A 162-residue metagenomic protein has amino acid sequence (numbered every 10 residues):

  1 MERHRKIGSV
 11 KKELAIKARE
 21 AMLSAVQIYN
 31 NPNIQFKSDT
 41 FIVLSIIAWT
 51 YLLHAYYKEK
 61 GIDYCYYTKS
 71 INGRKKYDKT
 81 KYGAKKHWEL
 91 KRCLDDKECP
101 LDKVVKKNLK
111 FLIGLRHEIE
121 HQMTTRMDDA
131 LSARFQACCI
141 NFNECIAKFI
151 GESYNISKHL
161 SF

Functional and structural regions predicted by a protein language model:
M1-L44, G61: Charged alpha-helical initiation segments
G8-A18, S38-I42, D102-L109, D128 (+1 more regions): Amphipathic, non-membrane alpha-helical segments in soluble helical-bundle scaffolds
I16, I46, T50, K110 (+2 more regions): Generic structural signal for well-ordered, non-transmembrane alpha-helical segments in soluble/cytosolic regions
F36-T40, K60-I71, D129-A133, I156-S161: Short, glycine/acidic-rich hinge or "gate" loops at secondary-structure transitions that mediate conformational
F41-Y57: Extended, hydrophobic/aromatic-rich amphipathic alpha-helical segments that build helical scaffolds
L52-K60, M123, F142-I146, I150-S153: A generic secondary-structure signal for well-formed alpha-helical elements
Y57-D129: A broadly used, surface-exposed interaction patch
L131-F162: Amphipathic, Lys/Arg-enriched alpha-helical patches that create a basic surface for binding polyanionic ligands
